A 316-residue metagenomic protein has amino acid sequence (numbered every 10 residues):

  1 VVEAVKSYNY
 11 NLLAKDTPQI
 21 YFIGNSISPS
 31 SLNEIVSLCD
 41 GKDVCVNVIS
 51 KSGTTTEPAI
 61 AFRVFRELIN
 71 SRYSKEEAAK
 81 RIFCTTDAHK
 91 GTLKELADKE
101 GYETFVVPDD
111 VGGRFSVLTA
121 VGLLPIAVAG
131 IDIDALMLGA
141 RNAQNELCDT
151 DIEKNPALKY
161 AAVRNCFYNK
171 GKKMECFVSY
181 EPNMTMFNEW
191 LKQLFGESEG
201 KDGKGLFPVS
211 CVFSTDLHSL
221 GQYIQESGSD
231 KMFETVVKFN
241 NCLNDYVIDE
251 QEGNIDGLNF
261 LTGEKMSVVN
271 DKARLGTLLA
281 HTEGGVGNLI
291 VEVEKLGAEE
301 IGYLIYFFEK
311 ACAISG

Functional and structural regions predicted by a protein language model:
V1, C45-S52, M174-E181: Short glycine-rich or small-residue beta-strand-to-loop segments that form or flank ligand, phosphate, metal/Fe-S
V2-V44, T54, A61: Glycine-rich oxoanion-binding loops at beta->alpha junctions
E3-P18, L68, L194-G205, A280-E283: Short helix-loop-beta junction
Y21-L32, H89-K90, S214-D216, L296-G297: Short acidic loop-to-helix transition motifs that present clustered carboxylates
S28-L38, A61-F65, H89-K90, E153-C166 (+1 more regions): Structured alpha-helical segments in the cores of large, soluble enzyme domains
I49-R66, C84-R141, V268, K272-L275 (+1 more regions): Short alpha-helices
S71-E234, C242: Active-site phosphate/pyrophosphate-binding segments
M174, E181-V291, E299-Y303, A313-G316: C-terminal catalytic subdomain
